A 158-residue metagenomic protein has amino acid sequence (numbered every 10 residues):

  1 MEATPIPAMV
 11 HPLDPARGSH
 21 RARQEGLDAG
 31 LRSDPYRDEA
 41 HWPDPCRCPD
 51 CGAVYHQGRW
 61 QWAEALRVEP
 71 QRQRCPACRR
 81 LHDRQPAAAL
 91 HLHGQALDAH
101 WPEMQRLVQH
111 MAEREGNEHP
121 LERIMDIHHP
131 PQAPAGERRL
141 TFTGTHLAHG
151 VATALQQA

Functional and structural regions predicted by a protein language model:
M1-H100: Charge-rich, low-complexity segments
R67, Q109-E113, A158: Short, low-complexity, polar/charged sequence segments that are solvent-exposed and flexible
C75, R79-L147: Extended interfacial segments that mediate partner engagement and assembly in macromolecular machines
L147-A158: Short, non-transmembrane amphipathic alpha-helical segments
